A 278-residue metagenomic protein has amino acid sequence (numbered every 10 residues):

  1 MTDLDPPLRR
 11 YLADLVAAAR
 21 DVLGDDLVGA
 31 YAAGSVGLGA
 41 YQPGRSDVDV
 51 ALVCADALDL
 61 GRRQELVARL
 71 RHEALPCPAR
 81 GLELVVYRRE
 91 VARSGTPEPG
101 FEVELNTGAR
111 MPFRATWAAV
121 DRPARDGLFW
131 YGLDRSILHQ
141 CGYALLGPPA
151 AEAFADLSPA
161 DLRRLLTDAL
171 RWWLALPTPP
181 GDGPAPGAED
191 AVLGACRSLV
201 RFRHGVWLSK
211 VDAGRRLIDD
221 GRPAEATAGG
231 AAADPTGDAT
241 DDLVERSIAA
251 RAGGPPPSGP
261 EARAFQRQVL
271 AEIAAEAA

Functional and structural regions predicted by a protein language model:
M1-Y31, G61-R63, A278: Helical scaffold of the NTase/Pol beta-like nucleotidyltransferase catalytic core
L8, L162-L165, A191, F265: Amphipathic alpha-helix face/heptad-repeat signature
A17, C196-L199, G214-I218: Amphipathic alpha-helical segments within well-ordered protein domains
A32-A68, H72, G81-R88: Catalytic metal-binding acidic patch
R71-G183: Conserved NTP/Mg2+-binding pocket subregion across the NTase superfamily
L166-S209: Internal helical hairpin/lid segments
V206-G230, D234-A278: Structured mid-to-C-terminal alpha-helical surface segments
